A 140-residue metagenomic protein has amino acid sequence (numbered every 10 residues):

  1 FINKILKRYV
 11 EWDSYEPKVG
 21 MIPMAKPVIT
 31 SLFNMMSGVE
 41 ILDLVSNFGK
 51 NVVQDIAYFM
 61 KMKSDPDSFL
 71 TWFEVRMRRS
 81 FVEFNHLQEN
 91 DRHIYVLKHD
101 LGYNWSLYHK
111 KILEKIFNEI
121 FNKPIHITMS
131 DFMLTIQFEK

Functional and structural regions predicted by a protein language model:
F1-V19: Short, basic amphipathic alpha-helical segments that act as recognition/interaction helices in nucleic-acid-binding
N3, L70, E74, K110-E114 (+1 more regions): Generic solvent-exposed, charged/amphipathic alpha-helical segments that serve as macromolecular interface scaffolds
P17-S31: Surface-exposed beta-loop interaction hotspot
A25, D65, G102-W105: Alpha-helix initiation/capping motif
P27-Y95: An N-terminal amphipathic alpha-helical segment
R79-S130: Short, hydrophobic/π-rich interface segment
I127-K140: C-terminal edge-of-domain segments
